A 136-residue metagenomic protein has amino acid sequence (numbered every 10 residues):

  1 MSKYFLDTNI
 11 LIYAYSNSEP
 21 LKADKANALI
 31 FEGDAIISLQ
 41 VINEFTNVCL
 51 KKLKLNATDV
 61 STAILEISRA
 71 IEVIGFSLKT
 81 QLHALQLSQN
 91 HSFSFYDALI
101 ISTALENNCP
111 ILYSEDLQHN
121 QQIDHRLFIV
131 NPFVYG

Functional and structural regions predicted by a protein language model:
M1-I37, K52-D59, Y135: Short, well-structured N-terminal submotif of metal-dependent ribonuclease cores
K3, S102-G136: Acidic, PIN/NYN-like endoribonuclease modules and their adjacent C-terminal/linker elements
D7-N9, E44, D97, D116: Acidic active-site catalytic centers that drive phospho-/nucleotidyl reactions and related ester hydrolyses
L39-I42: Short acidic alpha-helix initiation/capping motifs at coil-to-helix transition points, especially at protein N-termini
E44-E72: Active-site-proximal, substrate-binding regions of enzyme catalytic domains and RNA-binding/basic surfaces
E72-E115: Active-site neighborhoods of divalent-metal-dependent phosphate/nucleic-acid chemistry enzymes
